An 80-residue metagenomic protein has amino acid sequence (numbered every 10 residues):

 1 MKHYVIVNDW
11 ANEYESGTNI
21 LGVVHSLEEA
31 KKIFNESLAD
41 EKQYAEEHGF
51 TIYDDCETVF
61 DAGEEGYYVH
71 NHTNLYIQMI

Functional and structural regions predicted by a protein language model:
M1-N19: Short aromatic-glycine-(Arg/Gly/Cys) micro-motifs in beta-strand/loop hairpins
K2-V5, V24, I33, L75: Broad hydrophobic/π-residue packing in well-ordered secondary structure
Y4-V5, E15, K31, T51 (+1 more regions): Short linear motifs centered on Gly/Pro in flexible linkers and helix caps
V7-W10, H25, M79: Residue-level signal for short segments within beta-strands and strand-turn junctions of well-structured beta-sheet
E15-K32: A short, exposed loop/beta-hairpin motif centered on an aromatic-Gly-Thr core
E36-I80: Short, mixed-charge low-complexity intrinsically disordered segments
